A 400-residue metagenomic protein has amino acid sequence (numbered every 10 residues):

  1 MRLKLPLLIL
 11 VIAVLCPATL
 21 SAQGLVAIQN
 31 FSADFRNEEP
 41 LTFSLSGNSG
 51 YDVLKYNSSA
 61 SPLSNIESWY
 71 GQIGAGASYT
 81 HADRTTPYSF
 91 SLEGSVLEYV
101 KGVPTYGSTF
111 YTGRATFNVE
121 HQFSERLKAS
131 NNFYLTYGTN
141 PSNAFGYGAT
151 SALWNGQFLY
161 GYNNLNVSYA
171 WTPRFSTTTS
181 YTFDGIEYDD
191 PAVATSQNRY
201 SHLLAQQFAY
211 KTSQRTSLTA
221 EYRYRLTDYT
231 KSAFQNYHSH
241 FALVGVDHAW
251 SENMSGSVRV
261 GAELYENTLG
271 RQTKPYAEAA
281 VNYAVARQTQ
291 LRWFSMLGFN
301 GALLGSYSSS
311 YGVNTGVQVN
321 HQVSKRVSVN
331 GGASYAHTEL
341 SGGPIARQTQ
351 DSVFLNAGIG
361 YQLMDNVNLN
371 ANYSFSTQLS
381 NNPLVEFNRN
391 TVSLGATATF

Functional and structural regions predicted by a protein language model:
M1-L7: Bacterial N-terminal signal peptides that target proteins for export
L3, C16-P17, S341: Short, low-complexity intrinsically disordered segments enriched in A/P/G/S/L with frequent Arg, especially at protein
L8-P17: Bacterial N-terminal signal peptides
A22-F400: Gram-negative and organellar
